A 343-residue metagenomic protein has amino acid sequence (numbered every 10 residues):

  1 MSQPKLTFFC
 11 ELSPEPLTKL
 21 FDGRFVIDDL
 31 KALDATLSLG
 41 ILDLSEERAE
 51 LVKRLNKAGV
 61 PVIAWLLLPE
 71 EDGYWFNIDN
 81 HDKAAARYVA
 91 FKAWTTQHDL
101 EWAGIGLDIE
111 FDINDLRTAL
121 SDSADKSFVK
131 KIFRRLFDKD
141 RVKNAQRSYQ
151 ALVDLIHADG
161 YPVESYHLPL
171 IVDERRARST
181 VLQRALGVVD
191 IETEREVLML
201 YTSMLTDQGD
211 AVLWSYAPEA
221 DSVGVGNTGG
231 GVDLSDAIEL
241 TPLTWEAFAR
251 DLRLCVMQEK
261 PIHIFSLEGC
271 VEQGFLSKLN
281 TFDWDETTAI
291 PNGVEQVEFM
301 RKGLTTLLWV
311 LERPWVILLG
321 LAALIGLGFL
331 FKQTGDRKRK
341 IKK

Functional and structural regions predicted by a protein language model:
Q3-F9, D34-S38, G59-I63, W102-G106 (+4 more regions): Structural preference for beta-strand elements that scaffold enzyme active sites
K5-E11, L136-L182, M199-Y201, D221-D233: Aromatic-lined carbohydrate-recognition surfaces of secreted/lumenal glycan-active proteins
L6, T193-G209, Y216, S222-F329: Substrate-binding cleft of secreted/luminal carbohydrate-active enzymes
T7, E15-S45, L100-I105, R195-E196 (+1 more regions): Catalytic domains of carbohydrate-active enzymes, especially glycoside hydrolases
D34-L42, T180-W214: Aromatic- and acid-rich polysaccharide-binding/catalytic face of secreted or lumenal carbohydrate-active enzymes
R48-Q97: Active-site-adjacent "subsite" loops/lids of carbohydrate-active enzymes
D79-D108, L186-D190, L254: An active-site-proximal structural segment forming one wall of the substrate-binding cleft that immediately precedes
F91-D138, H263-I264: Active-site groove signature of glycoside hydrolases
